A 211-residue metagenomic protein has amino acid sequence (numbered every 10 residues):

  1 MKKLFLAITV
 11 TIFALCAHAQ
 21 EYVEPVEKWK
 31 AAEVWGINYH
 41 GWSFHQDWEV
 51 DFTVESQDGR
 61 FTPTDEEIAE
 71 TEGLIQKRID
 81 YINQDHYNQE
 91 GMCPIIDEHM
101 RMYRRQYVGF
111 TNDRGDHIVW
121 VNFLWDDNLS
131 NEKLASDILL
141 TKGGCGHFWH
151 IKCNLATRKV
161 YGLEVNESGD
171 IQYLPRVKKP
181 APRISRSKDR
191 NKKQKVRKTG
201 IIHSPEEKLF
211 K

Functional and structural regions predicted by a protein language model:
M1-V23: Bacterial Sec-dependent N-terminal signal peptides
L6-I8, K192, K198: Generic short amphipathic/hydrophobic targeting helices enriched at N-termini, encompassing Sec-type signal peptides
V10-A17, I184, T199-I202: Compositionally biased non-globular segments, especially hydrophobic aliphatic-rich helices of signal peptides
Y22-K133: Surface-exposed acidic loop/strand-edge motifs in secreted or periplasmic proteins that form small linear binding
H117-I184, K188, K195-R197, I201: Extracytoplasmic electrostatic interaction patches
L209-K211: Short, solvent-exposed mixed-charge patches
